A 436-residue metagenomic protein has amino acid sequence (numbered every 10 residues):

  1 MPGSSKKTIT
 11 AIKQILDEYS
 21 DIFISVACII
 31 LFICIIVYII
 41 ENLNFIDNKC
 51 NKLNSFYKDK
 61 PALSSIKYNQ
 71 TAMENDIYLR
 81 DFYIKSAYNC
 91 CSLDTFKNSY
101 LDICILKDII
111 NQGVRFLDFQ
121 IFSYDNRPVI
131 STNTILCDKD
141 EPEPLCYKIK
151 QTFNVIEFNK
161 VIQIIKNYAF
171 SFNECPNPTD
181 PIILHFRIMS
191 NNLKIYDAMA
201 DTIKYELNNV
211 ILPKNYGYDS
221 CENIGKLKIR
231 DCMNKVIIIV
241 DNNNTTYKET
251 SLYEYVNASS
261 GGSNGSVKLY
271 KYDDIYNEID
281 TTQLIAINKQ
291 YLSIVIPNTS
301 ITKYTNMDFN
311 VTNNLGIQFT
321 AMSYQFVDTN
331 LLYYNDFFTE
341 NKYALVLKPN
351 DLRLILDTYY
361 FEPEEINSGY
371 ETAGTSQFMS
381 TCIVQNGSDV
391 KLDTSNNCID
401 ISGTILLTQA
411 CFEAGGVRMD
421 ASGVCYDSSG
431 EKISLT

Functional and structural regions predicted by a protein language model:
M1-P2, L435: Short, aromatic- and cysteine-enriched interfacial helices/patches that mediate contacts at lipid membranes
P2-F116, F122-Q377: Long, acidic (Asp/Glu-rich), low-complexity accessory segments flanking structured domains
Y88, D357-T436: Extracellular/cell-surface secretome signature
